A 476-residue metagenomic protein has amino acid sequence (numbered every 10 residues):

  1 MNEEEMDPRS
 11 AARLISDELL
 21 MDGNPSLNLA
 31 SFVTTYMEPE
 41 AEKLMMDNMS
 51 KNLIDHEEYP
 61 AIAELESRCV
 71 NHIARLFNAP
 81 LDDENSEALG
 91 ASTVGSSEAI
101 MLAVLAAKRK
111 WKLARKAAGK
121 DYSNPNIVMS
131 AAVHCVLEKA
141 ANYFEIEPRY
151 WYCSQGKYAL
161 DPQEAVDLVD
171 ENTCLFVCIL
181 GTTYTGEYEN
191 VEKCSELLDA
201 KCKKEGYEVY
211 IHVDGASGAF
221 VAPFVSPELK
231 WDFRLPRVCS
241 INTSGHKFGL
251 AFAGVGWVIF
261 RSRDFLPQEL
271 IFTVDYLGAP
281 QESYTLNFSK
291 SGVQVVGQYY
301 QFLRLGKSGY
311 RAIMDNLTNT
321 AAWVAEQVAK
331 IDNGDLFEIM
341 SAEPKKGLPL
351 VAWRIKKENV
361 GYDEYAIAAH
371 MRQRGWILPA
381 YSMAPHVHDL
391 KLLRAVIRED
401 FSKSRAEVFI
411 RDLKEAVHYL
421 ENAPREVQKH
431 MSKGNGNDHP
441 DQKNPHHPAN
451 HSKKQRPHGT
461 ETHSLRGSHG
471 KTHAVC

Functional and structural regions predicted by a protein language model:
M1-E84, L105-A106, W111, R115-A118 (+2 more regions): Non-catalytic terminal extensions of PLP-dependent enzymes
V33, L53-E57, S86-V94, T243-H246 (+1 more regions): A short glycine/serine-rich beta->alpha loop
M49-L53, F77-G90, N172, R237-C239 (+1 more regions): Glycine/charged-rich beta-loop-alpha catalytic/anionic-binding loops adjacent to active sites
A61, S92-A99, M129, V133 (+4 more regions): Secondary-structure capping and boundary motifs in well-ordered enzyme cores
E66-I73, V133-E138, D161-V169, N287-Q294 (+2 more regions): Structured alpha-helical segments in the cores of large, soluble enzyme domains
R68, H72, L102-A106, K139 (+3 more regions): Alpha-helical scaffold segments in soluble metabolic enzymes
A91-F272, L277-P280, V293, C476: Conserved PLP-enzyme active-site core in the AAT-like
A216, P223-P349, W353-E358: Active-site C-terminal subdomain of aminotransferase-like
